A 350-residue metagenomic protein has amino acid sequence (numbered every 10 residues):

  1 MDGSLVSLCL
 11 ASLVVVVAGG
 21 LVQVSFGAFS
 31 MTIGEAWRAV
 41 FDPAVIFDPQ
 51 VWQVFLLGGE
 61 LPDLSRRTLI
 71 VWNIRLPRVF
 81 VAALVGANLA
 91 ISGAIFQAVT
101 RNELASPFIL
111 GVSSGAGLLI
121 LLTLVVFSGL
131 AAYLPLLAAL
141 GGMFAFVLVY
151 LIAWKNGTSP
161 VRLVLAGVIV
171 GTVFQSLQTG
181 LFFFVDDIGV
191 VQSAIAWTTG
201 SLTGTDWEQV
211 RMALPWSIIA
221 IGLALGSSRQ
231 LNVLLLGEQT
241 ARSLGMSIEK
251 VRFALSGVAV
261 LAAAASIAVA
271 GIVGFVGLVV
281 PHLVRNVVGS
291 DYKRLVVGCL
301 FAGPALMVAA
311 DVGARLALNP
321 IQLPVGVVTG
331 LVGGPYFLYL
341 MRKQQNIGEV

Functional and structural regions predicted by a protein language model:
M1-V350: Alpha-helical transmembrane segments in inner-membrane proteins
